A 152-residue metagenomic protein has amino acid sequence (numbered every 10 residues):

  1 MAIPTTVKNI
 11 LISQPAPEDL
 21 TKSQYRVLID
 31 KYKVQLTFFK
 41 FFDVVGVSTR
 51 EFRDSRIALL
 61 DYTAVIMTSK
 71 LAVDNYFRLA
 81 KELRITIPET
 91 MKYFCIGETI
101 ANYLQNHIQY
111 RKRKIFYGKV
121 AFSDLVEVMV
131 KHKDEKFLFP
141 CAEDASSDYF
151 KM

Functional and structural regions predicted by a protein language model:
M1-M152: Conserved beta-alpha
